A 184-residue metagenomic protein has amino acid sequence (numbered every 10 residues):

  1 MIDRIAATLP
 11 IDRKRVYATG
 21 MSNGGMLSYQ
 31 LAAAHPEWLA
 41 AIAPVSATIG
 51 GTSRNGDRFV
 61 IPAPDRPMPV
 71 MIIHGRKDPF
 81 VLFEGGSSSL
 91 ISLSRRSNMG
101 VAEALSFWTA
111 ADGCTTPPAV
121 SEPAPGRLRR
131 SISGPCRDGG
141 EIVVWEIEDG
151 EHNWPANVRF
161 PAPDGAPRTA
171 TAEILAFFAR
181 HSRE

Functional and structural regions predicted by a protein language model:
M1-N23, A33-W38, C114-P117: Gly/Ser-rich "nucleophile elbow"/oxyanion-hole loop immediately N-terminal to the catalytic nucleophile in hydrolases
L27-L31: Hydrolases whose catalytic domains are alpha/beta-hydrolase-1, hotdog thioesterase, or metallo-beta-lactamase-like
E37-I49, M68-P69: A conserved short beta-strand
I49-N55, P79-F83: A short beta-to-alpha transition loop/helix N-cap that caps and shapes the active-site region
T52-P62, G126-I132: Alpha-helical scaffolding within the catalytic cores of extracellular/periplasmic polymer-degrading hydrolases
M68, L105-E184: Alpha/beta-hydrolase-fold serine-hydrolase catalytic core, especially in secreted/extracellular enzymes
I72-H74, D78: Short beta-strand/loop motif that positions the catalytic acidic residue of the alpha/beta-hydrolase fold
D78-V81, H152-W154: Acidic catalytic loop of the alpha/beta-hydrolase fold
